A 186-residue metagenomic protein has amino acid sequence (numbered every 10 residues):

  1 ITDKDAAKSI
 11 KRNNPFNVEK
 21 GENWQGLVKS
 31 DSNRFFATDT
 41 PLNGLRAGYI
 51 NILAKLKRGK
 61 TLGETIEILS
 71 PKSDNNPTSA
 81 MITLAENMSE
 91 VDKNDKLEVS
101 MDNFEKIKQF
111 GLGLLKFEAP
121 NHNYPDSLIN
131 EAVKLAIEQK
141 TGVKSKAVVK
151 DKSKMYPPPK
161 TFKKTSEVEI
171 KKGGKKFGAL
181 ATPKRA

Functional and structural regions predicted by a protein language model:
I1-A186: Cell-wall polysaccharide-cleaving catalytic domain and substrate-binding groove, primarily in peptidoglycan/chitin
